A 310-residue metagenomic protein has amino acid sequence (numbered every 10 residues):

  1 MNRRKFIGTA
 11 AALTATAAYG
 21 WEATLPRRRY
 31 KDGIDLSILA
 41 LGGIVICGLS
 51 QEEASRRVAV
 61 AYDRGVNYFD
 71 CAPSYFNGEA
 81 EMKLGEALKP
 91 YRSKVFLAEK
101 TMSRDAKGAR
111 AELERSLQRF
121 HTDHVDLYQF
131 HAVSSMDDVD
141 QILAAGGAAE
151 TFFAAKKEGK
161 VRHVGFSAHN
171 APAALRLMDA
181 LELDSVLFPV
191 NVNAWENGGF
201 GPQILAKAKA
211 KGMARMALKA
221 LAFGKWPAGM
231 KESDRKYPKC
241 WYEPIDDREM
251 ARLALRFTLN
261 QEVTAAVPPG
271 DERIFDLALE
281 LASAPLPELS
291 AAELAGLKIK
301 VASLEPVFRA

Functional and structural regions predicted by a protein language model:
N2-V95, K157: N-terminal binding-site loop/beta-alpha segment at the start of enzyme catalytic domains that lines or forms
R4, V133-A310: Beta/alpha (TIM)-barrel catalytic core signal, keyed to glycine-rich beta->alpha loops juxtaposed to Asp/Glu that bind
A40, Y68-D70, D126-Q129, G165 (+2 more regions): Conserved beta-strand positions in the central sheet of alpha/beta enzyme cores
L41, F69, L84, L97 (+4 more regions): Conserved, mostly hydrophobic/aromatic
G42-E52, K100-K107, W241-I245: Active-site mouth loops of central-metabolism enzymes
L49-A61, K107-R119, H169-R176, A251-A254: Short, acidic/polar
K94-D105, L127-H131: A short, structured active-site edge motif that brings together acidic residues
F120-D138: Active-site groove signature of glycoside hydrolases
